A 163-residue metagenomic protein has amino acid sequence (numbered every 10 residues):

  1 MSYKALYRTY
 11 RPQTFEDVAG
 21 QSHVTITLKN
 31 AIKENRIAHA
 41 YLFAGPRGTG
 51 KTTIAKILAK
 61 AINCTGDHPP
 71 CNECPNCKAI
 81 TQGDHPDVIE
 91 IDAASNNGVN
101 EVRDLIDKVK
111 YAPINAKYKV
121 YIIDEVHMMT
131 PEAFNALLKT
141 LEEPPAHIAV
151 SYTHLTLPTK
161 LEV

Functional and structural regions predicted by a protein language model:
M1-L155: P-loop/Walker A NTP-binding region and its immediately flanking N-terminal helices in P-loop NTPase folds
H154, T159-V163: Single conserved hydrophobic/aromatic residue that forms the stacking wall/gate of nucleotide- or nucleobase-binding
